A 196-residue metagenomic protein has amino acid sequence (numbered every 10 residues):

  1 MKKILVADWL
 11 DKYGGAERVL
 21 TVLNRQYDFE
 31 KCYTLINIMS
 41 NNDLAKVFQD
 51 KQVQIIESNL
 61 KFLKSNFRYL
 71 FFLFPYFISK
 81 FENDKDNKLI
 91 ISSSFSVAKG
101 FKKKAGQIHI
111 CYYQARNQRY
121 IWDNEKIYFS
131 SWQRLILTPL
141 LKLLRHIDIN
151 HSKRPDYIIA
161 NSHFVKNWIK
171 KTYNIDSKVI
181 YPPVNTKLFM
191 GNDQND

Functional and structural regions predicted by a protein language model:
M1-Y13, L35-I36: Nucleotide-activated donor-dependent transferases that construct or modify glycoconjugates
A16, L35, S92-S94, A160-S162 (+1 more regions): Replace "coordinates the UDP/GDP/TDP-sugar" with "coordinates nucleotide-activated sugar donors
A16-Y27: Short amphipathic alpha-helix
K31-K99: Active-site donor-binding segments of glycosyltransferases and PAPS-dependent sulfotransferases
L89-S92, K103-S130: Active-site proximal beta-strand in glycosyltransferases
S96-V97, F164-K166: Alpha-helix capping/helix-boundary segments
F129-I158, K166: Membrane-proximal helix-turn-helix segments that form the acceptor-binding/catalytic region of lipid-linked
N167, K171, V184-D196: Acidic anion/phosphate-binding donor-loop and adjacent secondary structure in glycosyltransferase catalytic cores
